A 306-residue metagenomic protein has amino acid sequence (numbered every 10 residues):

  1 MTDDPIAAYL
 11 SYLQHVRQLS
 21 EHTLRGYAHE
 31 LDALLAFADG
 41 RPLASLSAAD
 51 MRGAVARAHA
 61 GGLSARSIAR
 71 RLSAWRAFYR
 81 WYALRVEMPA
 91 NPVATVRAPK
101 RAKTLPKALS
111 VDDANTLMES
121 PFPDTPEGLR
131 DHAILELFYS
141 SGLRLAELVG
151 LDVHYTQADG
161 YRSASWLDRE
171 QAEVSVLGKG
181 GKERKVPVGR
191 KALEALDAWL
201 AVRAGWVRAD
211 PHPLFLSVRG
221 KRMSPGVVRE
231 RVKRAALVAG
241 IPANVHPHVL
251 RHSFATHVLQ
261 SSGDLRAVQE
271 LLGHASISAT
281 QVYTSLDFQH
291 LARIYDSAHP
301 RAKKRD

Functional and structural regions predicted by a protein language model:
M1-D306: Conserved catalytic core of the tyrosine transesterase superfamily
